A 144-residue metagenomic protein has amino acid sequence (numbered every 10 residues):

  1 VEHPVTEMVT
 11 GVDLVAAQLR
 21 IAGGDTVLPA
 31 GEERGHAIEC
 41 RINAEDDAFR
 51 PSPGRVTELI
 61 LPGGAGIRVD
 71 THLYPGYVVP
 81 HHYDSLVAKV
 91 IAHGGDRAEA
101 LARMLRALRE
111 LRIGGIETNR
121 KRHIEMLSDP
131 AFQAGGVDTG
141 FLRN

Functional and structural regions predicted by a protein language model:
E2-N144: Catalytic cores of soluble metabolic enzymes centered on carboxylation/carboxyl-transfer
